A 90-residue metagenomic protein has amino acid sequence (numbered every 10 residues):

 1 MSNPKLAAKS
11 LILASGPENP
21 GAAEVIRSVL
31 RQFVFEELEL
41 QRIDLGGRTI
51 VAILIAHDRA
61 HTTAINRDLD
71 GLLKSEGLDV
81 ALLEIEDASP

Functional and structural regions predicted by a protein language model:
S2-P90: A conserved regulatory-domain signal marking ACT and ACT-like small-molecule sensing domains and adjacent regulatory
